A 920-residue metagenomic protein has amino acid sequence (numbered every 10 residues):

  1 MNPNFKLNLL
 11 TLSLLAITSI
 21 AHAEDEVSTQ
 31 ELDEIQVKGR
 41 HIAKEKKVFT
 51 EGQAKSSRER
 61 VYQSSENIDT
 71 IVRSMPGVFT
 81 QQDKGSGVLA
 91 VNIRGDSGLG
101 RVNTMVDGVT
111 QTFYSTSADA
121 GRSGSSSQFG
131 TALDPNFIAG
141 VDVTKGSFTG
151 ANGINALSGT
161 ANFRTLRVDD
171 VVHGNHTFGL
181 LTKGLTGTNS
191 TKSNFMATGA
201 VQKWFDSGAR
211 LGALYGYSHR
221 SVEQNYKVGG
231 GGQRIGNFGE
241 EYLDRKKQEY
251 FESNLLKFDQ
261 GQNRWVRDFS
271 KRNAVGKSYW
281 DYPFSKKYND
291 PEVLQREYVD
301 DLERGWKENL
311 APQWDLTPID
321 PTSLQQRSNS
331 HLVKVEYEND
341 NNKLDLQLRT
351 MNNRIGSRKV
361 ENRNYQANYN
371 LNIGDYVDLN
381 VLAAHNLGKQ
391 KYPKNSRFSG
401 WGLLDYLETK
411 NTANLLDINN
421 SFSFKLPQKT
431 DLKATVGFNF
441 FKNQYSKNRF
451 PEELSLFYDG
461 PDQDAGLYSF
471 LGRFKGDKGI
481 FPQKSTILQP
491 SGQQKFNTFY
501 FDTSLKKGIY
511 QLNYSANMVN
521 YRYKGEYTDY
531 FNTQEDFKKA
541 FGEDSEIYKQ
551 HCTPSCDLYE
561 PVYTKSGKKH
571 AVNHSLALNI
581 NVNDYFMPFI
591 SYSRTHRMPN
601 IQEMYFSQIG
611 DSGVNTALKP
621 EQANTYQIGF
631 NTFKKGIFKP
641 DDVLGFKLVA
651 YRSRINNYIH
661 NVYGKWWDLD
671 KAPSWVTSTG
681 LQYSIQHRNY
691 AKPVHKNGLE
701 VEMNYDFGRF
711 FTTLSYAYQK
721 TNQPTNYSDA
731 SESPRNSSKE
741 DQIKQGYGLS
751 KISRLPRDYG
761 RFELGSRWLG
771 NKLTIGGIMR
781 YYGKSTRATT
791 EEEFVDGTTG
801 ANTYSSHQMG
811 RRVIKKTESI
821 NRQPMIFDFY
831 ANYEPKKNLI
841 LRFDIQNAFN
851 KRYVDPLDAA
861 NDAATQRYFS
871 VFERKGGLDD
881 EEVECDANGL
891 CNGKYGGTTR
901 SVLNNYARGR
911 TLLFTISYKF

Functional and structural regions predicted by a protein language model:
Q30-V171: Acidic, small-polar-rich N-terminal luminal/periplasmic segments of exported/outer-membrane proteins
Y114, H596, N657, N661-Y663 (+2 more regions): C-terminal beta-signal and adjacent terminal beta-strands/loops of Gram-negative outer-membrane beta-barrel proteins
R122-G124, N136-K145, T149-G239, L243-D244 (+1 more regions): Outer-membrane beta-barrel translocator/receptor signature
N152-G153, V168-F178, W204-R210, N341 (+8 more regions): Short loop/turn motifs that connect adjacent beta-strands in outer-membrane beta-barrel proteins
E338-R349, N362-E543, N581, L644-K647 (+3 more regions): Face-selective signature of the C-terminal outer-membrane beta-barrel domain
N380, A384, Q390-K394, N581 (+5 more regions): Membrane-embedded beta-barrel scaffold of Gram-negative outer-membrane proteins
N386, K429-N443, F474, G479-S653 (+3 more regions): Structural signature of Gram-negative outer-membrane beta-barrels, strongest in the C-terminal barrel of TonB-dependent
K506-Y510, N520-Y521, V643-R654, K671-E792 (+1 more regions): Gram-negative outer-membrane beta-barrel transporters
